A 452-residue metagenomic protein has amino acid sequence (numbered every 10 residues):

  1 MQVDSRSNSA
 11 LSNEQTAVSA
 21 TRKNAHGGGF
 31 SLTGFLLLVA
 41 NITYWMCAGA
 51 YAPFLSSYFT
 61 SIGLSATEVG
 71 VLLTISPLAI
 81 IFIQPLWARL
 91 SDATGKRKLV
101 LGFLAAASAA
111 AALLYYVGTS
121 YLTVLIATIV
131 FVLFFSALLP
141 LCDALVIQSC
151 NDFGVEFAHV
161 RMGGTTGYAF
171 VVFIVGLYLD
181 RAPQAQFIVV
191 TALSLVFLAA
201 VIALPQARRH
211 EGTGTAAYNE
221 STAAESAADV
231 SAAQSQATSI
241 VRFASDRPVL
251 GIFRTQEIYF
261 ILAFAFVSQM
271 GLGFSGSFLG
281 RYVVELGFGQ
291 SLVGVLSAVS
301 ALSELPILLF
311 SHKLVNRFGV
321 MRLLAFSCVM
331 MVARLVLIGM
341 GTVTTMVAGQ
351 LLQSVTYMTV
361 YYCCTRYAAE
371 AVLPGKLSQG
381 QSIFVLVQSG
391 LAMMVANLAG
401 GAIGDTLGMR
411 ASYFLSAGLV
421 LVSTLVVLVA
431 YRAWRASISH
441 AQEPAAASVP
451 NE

Functional and structural regions predicted by a protein language model:
A17-S31, P205-F264, P450-E452: Juxtamembrane intracellular "pre-TM" segments in multi-pass secondary transporters
A25-P77, E257-L296: Helix-loop boundary and gating motifs at the non-cytosolic
F59-T60, L90-S91, M162, L177-D180 (+3 more regions): Interfacial helix-cap and linker-helix signal at transmembrane-aqueous boundaries of multi-pass secondary transporters
F82-K96, L179-D180, P306-G319, G404-D405: Helix-to-loop junctions at the C-terminal end of transmembrane segments in multipass secondary transporters
L99-L113, R322-L337: Structural signature of the two symmetry-related core transmembrane helices
Y116-T128, I338-Q350: Helix-loop junctions at membrane interfaces in 12-TM secondary transporters
I129-G163: Cytoplasmic helix-loop-helix junction between adjacent transmembrane helices in 12-TM secondary transporters
Q186-A203, S412-A430: Symmetry-related core transmembrane helices of the 12-TM Major Facilitator Superfamily/SLC fold
